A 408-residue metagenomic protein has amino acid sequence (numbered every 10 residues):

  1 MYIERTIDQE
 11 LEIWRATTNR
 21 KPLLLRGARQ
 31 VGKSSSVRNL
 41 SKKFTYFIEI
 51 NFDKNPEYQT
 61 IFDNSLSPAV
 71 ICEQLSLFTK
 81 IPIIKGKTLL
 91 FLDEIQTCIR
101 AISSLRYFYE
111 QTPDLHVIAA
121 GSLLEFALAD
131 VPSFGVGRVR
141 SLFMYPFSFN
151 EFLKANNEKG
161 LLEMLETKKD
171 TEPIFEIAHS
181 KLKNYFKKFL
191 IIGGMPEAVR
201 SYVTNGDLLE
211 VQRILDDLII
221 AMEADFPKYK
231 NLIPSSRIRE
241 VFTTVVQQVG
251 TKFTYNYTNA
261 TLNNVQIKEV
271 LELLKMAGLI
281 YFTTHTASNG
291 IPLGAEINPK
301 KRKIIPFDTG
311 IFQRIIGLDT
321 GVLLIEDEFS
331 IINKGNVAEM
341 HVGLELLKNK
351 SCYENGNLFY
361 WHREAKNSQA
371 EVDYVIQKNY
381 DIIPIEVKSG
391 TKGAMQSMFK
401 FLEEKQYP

Functional and structural regions predicted by a protein language model:
Y2, R15-L23, Q30, N39-T45 (+2 more regions): A cross-kingdom feature that marks ATP-driven nucleic-acid transaction machinery
K21, K43-Y58: Conserved catalytic segments around the Walker B and adjacent sensor/switch elements of P-loop NTPase domains
K33: Conserved lysine of the Walker
K54-G86: Short glycine-rich substrate-engagement loop in P-loop NTPases that contacts/grips substrate
I83-R100, Y255: Conserved P-loop NTPase "ATPase switch" module shared by AAA+ and STAND
F91, H116-S122, F143: Structural recognition of the conserved hydrophobic beta-strand(s) that form the central parallel beta-sheet of P-loop
E125-S141, L153-E158: Short regulatory helix/loop adjacent to the ATP-binding pocket of P-loop NTPases
K154, K159-H341: Interdomain hinge/linker elements that couple catalytic modules in large macromolecular machines
